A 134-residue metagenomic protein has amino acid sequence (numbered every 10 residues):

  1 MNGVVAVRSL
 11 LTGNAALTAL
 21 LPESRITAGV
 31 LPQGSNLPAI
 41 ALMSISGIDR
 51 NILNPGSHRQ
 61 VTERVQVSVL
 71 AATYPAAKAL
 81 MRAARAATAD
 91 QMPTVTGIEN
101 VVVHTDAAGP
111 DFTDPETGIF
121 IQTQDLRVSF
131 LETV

Functional and structural regions predicted by a protein language model:
M1-P55, P75, A79, Q91 (+1 more regions): Small/polar-rich, solvent-exposed N-terminal microdomains that initiate assembly or binding
P38, E63, T105: Short beta-strand or tight-loop elements that sit immediately N-terminal to catalytic metal-binding acidic residues
I45-I48, R59-R64, A86-D90: Short, low-complexity, polar/charged sequence segments that are solvent-exposed and flexible
N54-H58, D114-T117: Short, solvent-exposed beta-strand/turn "edge" segments of beta-rich domains on protein surfaces
R59-A72, A77, A84, F120-F130: Oligomerization/assembly interface segments of phage tail-like spikes and tubes
A86-V134: Acidic-leaning, charged glycine-interspersed low-complexity segments
